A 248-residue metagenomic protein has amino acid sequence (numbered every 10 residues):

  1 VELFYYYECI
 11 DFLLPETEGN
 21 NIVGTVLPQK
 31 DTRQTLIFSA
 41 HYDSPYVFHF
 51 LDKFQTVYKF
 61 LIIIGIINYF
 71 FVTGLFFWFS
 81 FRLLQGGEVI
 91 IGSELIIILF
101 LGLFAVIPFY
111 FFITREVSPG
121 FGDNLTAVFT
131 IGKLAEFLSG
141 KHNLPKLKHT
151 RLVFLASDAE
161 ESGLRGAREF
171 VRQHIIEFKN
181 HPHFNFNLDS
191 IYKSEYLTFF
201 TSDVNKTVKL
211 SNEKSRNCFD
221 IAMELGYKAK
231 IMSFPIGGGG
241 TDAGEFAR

Functional and structural regions predicted by a protein language model:
E2-V23, D31, S44-H49, F79-L210 (+2 more regions): Acidic/histidine-rich catalytic neighborhood of metal-dependent amide-processing enzymes
P28-T35: Proline/glycine-enriched tight loop/beta-turn segments at coil->beta junctions that connect or precede beta-strands
L36-F38, L152: Generic beta-sheet signal
H41: Histidine-centered divalent metal-coordination motifs
V47-Y69: Cytosolic-side membrane-insertion boundary helix
I63-S80, L101: Canonical alpha-helical transmembrane segments of integral membrane proteins
F137, N217-G226, E245: Generic non-transmembrane alpha-helical segments
M232-R248: Zn-dependent metallopeptidase/amidohydrolase metal-coordination segment
